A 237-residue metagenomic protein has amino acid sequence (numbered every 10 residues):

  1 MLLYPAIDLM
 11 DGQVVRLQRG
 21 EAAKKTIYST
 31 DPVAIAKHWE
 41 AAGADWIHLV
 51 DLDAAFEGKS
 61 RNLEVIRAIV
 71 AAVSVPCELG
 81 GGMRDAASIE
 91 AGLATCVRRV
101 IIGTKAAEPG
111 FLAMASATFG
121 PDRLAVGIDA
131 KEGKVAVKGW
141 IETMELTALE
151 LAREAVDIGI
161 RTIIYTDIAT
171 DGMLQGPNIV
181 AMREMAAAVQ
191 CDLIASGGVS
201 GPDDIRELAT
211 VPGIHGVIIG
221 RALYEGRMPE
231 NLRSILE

Functional and structural regions predicted by a protein language model:
L2-A6, W46, S74-E78, R98-I101 (+5 more regions): Structural preference for beta-strand elements that scaffold enzyme active sites
D8, W39, I47, G92 (+5 more regions): Conserved, mostly hydrophobic/aromatic
G12, R19-A23, E90, V97-D171: Conserved anion-binding
Y28-E40, R84-E90, M144-E154, I205: Short, acidic/polar
W46-E64, T104, Y165-Q175: Glycine-rich, proline-tolerant flexible connector loops at the mouths of alpha/beta enzymes
S60-R67, I141-E150, Q175-E184, R233-L236: Charged helix-capping and loop-helix junction motifs
V70-R99, F111, V180-V217: Catalytic cores of alpha/beta
G110-F119, A186, I205-E237: C-terminal helical cap(s) of enzyme catalytic domains, especially alpha/beta-barrels
